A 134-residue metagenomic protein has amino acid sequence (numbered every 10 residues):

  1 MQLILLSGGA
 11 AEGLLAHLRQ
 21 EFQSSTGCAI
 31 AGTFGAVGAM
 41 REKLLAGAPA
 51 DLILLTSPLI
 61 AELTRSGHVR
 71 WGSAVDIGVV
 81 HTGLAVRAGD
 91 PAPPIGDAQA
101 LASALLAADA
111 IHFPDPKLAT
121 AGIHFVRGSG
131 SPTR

Functional and structural regions predicted by a protein language model:
M1-A108, H112, K117: N-terminal segment of the mature folded domain
E12-G13, K117-S129: Bilobed "Venus flytrap"/periplasmic-binding protein-like clamshell domains and structurally analogous long
P132-R134: Short, intrinsically disordered, charge-balanced linker/junction segments flanking boundaries in proteins
